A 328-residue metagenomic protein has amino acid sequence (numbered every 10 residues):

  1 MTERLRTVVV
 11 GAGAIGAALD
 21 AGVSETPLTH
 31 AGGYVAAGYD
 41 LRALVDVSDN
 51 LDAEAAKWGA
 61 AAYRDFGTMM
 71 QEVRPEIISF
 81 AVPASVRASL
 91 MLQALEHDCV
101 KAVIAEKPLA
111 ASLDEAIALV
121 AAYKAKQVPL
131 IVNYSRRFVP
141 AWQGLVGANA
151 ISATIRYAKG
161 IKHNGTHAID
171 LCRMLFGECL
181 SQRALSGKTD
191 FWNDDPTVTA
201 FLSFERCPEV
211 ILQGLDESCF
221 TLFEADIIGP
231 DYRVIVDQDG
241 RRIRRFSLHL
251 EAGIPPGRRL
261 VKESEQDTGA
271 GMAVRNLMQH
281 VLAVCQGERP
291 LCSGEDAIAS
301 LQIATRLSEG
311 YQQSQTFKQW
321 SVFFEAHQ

Functional and structural regions predicted by a protein language model:
M1-K57: N-terminal Rossmann-like dinucleotide-binding module
M1-L5, A53, I77-V82, H280-Q328: C-terminal helix-rich "cap/oligomerization" subdomain common to oxidoreductases
V10-G13, P129-W192, S314: Predominantly a Rossmann-like dinucleotide-binding segment in NAD(P)-dependent oxidoreductases
A61-F66: Short acidic-hydrophobic, aromatic-tinged amphipathic segments that line or gate anion-handling sites
M69-S89: Rossmann-like NAD(P)-binding element
E76-I77, A88-Y134: Beta-strand-loop-alpha-helix segment that lines the small-molecule cofactor/substrate pocket of alpha/beta enzymes
T166-L248, D267-R289, A304-S308, V322-Q328: Contiguous beta-strand/loop segments that form the cofactor/metal-binding neighborhood of enzyme cores
